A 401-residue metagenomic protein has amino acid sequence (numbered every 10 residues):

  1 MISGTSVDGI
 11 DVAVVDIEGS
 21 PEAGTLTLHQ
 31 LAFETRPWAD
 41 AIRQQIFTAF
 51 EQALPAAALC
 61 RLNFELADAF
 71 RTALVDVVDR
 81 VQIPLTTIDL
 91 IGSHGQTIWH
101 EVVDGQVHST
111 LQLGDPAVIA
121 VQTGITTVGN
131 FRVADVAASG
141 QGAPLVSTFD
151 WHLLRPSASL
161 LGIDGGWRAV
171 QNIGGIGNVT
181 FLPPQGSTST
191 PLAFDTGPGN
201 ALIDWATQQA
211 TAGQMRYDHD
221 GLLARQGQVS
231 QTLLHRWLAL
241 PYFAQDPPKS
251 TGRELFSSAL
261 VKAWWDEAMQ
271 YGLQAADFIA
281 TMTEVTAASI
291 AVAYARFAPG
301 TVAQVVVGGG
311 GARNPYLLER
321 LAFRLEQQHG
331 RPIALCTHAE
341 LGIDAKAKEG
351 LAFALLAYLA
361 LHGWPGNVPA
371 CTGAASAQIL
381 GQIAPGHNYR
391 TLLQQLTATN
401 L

Functional and structural regions predicted by a protein language model:
M1, V102-T110, V121, I125-M215 (+1 more regions): Phosphate-binding/catalytic loop of phosphoryl-transfer enzymes
S3, D8-G19, P183-Q185, T196 (+3 more regions): Catalytic phosphate/nucleotide-handling subdomain of diverse soluble enzymes
G9-L31, T35-W38, S189-A287, A291 (+2 more regions): Conserved ATP-utilizing enzyme core subdomain
L26-E65: Conserved non-catalytic scaffold segment of RNase H-like nuclease domains
A53-G114: Short beta-strand-loop/turn "lid" adjacent to the catalytic site in phosphate-handling enzymes
A69-V77, A275-T301: Phosphate/ATP-binding catalytic cores across multiple sugar-kinase/actin-like superfamilies, primarily ASKHA
P84-T87, I163-G166, A298-A303: Short helix-loop-beta connector
D89-L90, A169, D277, Q304: Structural motif
